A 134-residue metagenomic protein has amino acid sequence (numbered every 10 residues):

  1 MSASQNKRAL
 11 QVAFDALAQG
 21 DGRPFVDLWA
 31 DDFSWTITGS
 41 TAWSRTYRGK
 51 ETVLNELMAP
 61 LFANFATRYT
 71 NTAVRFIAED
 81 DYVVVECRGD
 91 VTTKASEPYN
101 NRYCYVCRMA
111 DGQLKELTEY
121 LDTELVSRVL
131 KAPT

Functional and structural regions predicted by a protein language model:
M1-D31, K131-T134: Short, low-complexity N-terminal intrinsically disordered segments enriched in polar/charged residues
S2-Q5, M58-T134: A beta-strand edge to alpha-helix "cap/lid" segment located at domain peripheries
N6, L17, D21, F25-D27 (+7 more regions): Alpha-helical protein-protein interaction elements
R8-Q19, A42-T46, L61-F65, E86: Short, mixed-charge, low-aromatic patches
L10-A13, P24-F25, F33, G49 (+4 more regions): Hydrophobic pocket/interface hotspot
V26, A30-E79: A solvent-exposed, acidic/Ser-Thr-rich amphipathic alpha-helical stretch
